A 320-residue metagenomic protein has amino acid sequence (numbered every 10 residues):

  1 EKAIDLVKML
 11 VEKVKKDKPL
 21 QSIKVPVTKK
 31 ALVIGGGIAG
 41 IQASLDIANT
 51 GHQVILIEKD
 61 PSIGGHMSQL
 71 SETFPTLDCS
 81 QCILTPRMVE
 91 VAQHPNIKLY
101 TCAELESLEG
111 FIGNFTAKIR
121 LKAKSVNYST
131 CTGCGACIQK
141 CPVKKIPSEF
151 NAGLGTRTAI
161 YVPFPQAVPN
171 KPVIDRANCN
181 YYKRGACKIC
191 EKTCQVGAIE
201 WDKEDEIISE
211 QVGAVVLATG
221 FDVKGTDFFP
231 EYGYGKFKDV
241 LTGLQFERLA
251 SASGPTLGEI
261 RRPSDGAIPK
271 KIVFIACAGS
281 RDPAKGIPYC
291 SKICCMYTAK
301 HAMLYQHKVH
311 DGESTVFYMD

Functional and structural regions predicted by a protein language model:
E1, L105-L108, F246-S251: A short acidic, often aromatic-flanked loop/helix-cap motif at beta-alpha or helix-coil junctions that lines enzyme
E1, P26-K29, I34-H94, T132 (+3 more regions): Beta1-alpha1 glycine-rich phosphate/pyrophosphate-binding loop at the start of Rossmann-like nucleotide-binding domains
E1-K2, Y100: Extended, hydrophobic interaction surfaces within ordered domains
K2-I4, G113-T116, P255-L257: Short, surface-exposed amphipathic charged segments that create phosphate/polyanion-binding patches used for binding
L6-P26, A152-A177, Y182, D222-H307: Glycine-rich dinucleotide-binding loop and its adjacent helix/turn
L20-S22, D60-P86, Y100-T132, Q139-L217 (+1 more regions): Non-heme iron-sulfur electron-transfer modules
K29, G213-A214, K270: Conserved acidic residues
N96-K98, D239, E313: Conserved beta-strand segments of alpha/beta enzyme cores
